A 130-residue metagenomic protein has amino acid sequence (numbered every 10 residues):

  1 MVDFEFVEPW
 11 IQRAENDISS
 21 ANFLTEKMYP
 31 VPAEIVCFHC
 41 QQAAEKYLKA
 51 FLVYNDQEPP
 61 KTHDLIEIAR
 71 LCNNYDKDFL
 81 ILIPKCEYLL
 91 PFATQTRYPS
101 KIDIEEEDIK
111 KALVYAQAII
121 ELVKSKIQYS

Functional and structural regions predicted by a protein language model:
M1-S130: Terminal alpha-helical segments
